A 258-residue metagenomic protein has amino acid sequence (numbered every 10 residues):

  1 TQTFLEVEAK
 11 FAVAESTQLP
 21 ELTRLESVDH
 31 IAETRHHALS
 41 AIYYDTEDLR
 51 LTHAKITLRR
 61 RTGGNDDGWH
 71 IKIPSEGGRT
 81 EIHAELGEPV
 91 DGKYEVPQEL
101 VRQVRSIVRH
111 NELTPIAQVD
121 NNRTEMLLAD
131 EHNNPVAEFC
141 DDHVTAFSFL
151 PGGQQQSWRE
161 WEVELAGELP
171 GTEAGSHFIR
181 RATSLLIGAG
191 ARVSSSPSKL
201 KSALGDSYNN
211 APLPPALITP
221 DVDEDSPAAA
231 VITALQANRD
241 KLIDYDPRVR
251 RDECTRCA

Functional and structural regions predicted by a protein language model:
T1-A258: Phosphate-end processing signature that detects enzymes handling 5′-triphosphorylated RNA and polyphosphate
